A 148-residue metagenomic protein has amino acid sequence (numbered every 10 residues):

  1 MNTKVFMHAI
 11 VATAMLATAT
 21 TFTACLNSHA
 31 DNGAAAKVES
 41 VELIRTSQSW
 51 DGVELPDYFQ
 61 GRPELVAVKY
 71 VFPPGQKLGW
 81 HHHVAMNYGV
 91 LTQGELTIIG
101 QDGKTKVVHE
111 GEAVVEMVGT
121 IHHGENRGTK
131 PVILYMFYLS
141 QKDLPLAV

Functional and structural regions predicted by a protein language model:
N2-A12: Bacterial N-terminal signal peptides that target proteins for export
K4-F6, A19-E64, V115: A short, N-terminal "cap"/entry segment at the start of jelly-roll beta-barrel domains of the cupin/DSBH fold
Q60-P63, K77-Y88: A short beta-loop-beta micro-motif enriched in histidine and acidic residues
Y70-Q76, V84, Q93, G119-I121: N-terminal post-signal-peptidase region of extra-cytosolic proteins
F72, D102-G119: Short acidic-glycine-tyrosine-enriched beta hairpin
L78, E95-I99, A113: Short beta-strand segments in beta-sandwich/barrel cores
H83-D102: Glycine- and acidic-residue-biased ligand/ion/polar-headgroup-sensing regions
H109, G119-L144: Ligand-binding loop in jelly-roll beta-barrel domains
